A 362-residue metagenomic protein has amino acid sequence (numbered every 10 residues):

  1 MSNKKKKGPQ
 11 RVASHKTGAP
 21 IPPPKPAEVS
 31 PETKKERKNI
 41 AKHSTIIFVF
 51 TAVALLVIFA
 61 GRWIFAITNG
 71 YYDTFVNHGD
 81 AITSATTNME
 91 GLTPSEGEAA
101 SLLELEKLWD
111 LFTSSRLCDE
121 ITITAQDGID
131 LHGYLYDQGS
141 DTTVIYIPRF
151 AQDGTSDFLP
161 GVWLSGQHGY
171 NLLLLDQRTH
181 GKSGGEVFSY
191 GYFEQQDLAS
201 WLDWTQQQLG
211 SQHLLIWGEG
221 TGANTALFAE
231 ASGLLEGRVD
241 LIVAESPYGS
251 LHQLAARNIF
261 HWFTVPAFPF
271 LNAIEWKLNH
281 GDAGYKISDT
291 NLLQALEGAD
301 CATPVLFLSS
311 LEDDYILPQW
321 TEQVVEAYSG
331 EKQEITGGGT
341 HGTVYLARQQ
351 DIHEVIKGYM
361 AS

Functional and structural regions predicted by a protein language model:
A41-S44, F50-I123: An N-terminal hydrophobic leader/cap segment in hydrolases
F150-L164, Q177: The serine-hydrolase catalytic nucleophile loop
S165-G184: Conserved alpha/beta-hydrolase
F188-L209: Alpha/beta-hydrolase active-site loop
F228-Y285: Hydrolase active-site cap/lid region
A299-C301, L306-S309, D313: Short beta-strand/loop motif that positions the catalytic acidic residue of the alpha/beta-hydrolase fold
D314-W320: Conserved alpha/beta-hydrolase "acid-adjacent" motif
G339-Q350: Catalytic histidine-centered segment of alpha/beta-hydrolase-like enzymes
